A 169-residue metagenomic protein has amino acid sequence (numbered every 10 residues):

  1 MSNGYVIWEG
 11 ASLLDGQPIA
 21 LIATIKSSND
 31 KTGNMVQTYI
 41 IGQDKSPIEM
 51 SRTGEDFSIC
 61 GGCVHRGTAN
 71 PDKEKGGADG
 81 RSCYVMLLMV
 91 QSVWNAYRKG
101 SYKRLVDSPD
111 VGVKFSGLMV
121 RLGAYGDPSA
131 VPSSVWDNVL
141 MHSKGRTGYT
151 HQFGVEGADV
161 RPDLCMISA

Functional and structural regions predicted by a protein language model:
M1-A169: Class I S-adenosyl-L-methionine
